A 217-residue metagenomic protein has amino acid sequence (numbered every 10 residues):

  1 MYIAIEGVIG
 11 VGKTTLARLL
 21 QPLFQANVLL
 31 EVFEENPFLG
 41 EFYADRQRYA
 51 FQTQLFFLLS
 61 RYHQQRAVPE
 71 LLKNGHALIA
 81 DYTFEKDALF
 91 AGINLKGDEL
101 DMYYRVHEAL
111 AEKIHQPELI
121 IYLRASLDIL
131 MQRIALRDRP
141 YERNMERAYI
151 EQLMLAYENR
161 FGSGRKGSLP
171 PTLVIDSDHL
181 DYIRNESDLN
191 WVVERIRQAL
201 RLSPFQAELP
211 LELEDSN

Functional and structural regions predicted by a protein language model:
M1-Y2: Pre-Walker A (Motif I) flank of P-loop NTPase domains
I5: Hydrophobic anchor at the beta1->P-loop junction of P-loop NTPases
V8: P-loop (Walker A) phosphate-binding loop of NTP-binding proteins
K13: Conserved lysine of the Walker
R18, P22-S60: Conserved substrate/cofactor phosphate-moiety recognition/catalytic segment in nucleotide-dependent phosphotransferases
Y49, T53-H115: Glycine-rich phosphate-binding loop used to anchor ATP phosphates in small-molecule kinases, encompassing both
D87-E158: A glycine- and Lys/Arg-enriched "phosphate-lid" helix/loop adjacent to the NTP-binding pocket of small-molecule kinases
A135-N144, A148-N217: NTP-dependent small-molecule kinase module
